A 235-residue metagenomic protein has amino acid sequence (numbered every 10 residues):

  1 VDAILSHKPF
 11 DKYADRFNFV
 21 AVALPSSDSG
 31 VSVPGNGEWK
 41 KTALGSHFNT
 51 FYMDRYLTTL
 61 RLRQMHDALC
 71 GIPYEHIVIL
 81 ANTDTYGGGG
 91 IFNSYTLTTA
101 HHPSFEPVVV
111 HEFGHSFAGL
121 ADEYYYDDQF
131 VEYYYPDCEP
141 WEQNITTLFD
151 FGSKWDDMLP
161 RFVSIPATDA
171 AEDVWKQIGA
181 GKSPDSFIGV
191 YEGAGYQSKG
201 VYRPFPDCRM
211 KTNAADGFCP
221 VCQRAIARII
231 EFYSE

Functional and structural regions predicted by a protein language model:
V1, E106-E123: Active-site recognition of the HExxH zinc-binding catalytic motif
V1-D67, A100: Propeptide-to-catalytic entry region of secreted or membrane-anchored zinc metalloproteases
Y13-N18, I72-I77, P206: Loop/turn elements at helix/coil->beta-strand transitions in domains of secreted/extracellular proteins
P25-S29, T83-G87, P103-F105, E123-Y124 (+1 more regions): Solvent-exposed loop/turn segments at secondary-structure junctions within structured extracellular/periplasmic domains
S29-V31, Y86-L97, A118, D127: Extracytoplasmic/secreted cell-surface and envelope-processing proteins
D54-S94, K182-S183: Well-ordered beta-sheet/strand-loop patches within structured domains
G88-E112: Short pre-active-site segment immediately N-terminal to the catalytic Zn-binding motif
Y124-E235: Replace "(M1/M4/M9/M12/WLM)" with "(e.g., M1/M4/M8/M9/M12/M26/WLM)" and add "not limited to" to clarify scope
